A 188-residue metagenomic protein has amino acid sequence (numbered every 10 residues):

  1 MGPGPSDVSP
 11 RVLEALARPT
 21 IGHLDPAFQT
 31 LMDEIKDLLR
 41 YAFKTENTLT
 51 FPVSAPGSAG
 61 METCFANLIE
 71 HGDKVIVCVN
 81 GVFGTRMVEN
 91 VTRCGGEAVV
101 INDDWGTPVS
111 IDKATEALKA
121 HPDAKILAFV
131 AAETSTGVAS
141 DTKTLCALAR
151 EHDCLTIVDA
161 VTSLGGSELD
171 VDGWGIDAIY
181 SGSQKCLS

Functional and structural regions predicted by a protein language model:
M1-S54, S58: A glycine-/small-polar-enriched, mobile loop at the entrance of the PLP active site in fold-type I
G2, S6, E34, N47 (+1 more regions): Conserved PLP-enzyme active-site core in the AAT-like
